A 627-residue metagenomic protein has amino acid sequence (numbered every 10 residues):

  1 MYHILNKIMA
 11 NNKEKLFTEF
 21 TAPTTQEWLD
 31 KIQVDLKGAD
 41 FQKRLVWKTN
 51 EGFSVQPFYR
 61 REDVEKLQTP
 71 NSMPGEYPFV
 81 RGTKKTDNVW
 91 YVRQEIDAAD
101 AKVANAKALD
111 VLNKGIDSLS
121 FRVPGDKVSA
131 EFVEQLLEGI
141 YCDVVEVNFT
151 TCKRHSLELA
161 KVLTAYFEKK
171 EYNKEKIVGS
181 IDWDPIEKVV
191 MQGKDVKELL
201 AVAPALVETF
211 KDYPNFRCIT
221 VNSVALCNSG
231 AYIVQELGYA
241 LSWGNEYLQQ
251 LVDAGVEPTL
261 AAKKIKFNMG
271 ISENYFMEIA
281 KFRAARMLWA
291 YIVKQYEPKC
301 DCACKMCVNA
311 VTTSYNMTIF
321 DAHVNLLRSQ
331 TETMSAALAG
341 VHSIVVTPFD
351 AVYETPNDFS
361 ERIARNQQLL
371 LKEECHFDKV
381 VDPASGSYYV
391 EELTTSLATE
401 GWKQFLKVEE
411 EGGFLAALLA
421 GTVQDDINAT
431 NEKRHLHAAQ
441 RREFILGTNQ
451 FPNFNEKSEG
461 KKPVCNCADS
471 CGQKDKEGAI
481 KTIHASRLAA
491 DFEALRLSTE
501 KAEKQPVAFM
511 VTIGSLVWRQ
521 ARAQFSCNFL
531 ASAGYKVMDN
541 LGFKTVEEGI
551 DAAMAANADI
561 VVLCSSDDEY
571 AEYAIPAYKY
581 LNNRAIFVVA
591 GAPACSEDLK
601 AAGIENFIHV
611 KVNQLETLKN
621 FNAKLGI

Functional and structural regions predicted by a protein language model:
L5-N274, E278, Y296, C302-N309 (+12 more regions): Catalytic alpha/beta active-site cores
A10-T25, V46-W47, F53-V80, H342 (+2 more regions): Intrinsic disorder at enzyme termini
V46-S54, D182-I186, N222-N228, A261-S272 (+4 more regions): A glycine-rich phosphate-binding loop feature that marks nucleotide/adenosyl-phosphate handling sites
K48-P57, A108-S118, V324-D350, S385-Y389 (+5 more regions): Conserved phosphate/anionic-ligand binding catalytic regions in large, soluble enzymes, centered on
P214-Q250, Q330-F405: Mobile "lid/hinge" segments at catalytic clefts and subdomain interfaces of large enzymes
A231-L237, S272-A284, T313-L326, E354-A364 (+4 more regions): Short glycine/threonine-rich loop-to-helix capping motif typified by GTGT followed within a few residues by an Asp-Pro
G244, N268-P356, S360-A364: Glycine-rich anion/phosphate-binding loop at the beta-strand->alpha-helix junction
A468-M538, D551, K600-A601, N606-F607 (+2 more regions): ATP-dependent carboxylate/acyl-activation modules
